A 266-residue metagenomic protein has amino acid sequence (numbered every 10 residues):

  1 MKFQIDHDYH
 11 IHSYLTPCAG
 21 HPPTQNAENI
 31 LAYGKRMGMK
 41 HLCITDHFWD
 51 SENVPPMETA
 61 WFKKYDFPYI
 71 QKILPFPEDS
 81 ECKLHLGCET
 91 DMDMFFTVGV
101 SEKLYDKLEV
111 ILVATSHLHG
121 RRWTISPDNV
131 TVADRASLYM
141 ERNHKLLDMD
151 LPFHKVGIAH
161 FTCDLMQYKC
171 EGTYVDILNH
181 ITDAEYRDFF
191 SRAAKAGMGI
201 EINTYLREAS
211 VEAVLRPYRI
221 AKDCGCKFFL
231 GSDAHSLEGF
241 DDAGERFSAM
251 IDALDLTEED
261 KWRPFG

Functional and structural regions predicted by a protein language model:
M1-T16, T173-G266: Charged catalytic cores and adjacent phosphate/nucleic-acid-binding surfaces used for phosphate/nucleic-acid chemistry
K2-E141, S236-D241: A metal-dependent hydrolase metal-coordination microenvironment
L31, K35, L147-L151, K222: Non-catalytic positions within long, well-ordered alpha-helices that form the structural scaffold/packing of enzyme
M37-K40, K107, F153-G157, D255-T257: Short loop/turn motifs at secondary-structure junctions
M39, C82, F153-H154, A196-M198 (+1 more regions): A short helix->loop->beta-strand "cap" motif at the edges of active sites that frequently abuts
E52-V54, T162, M166-K169, L237-G239 (+1 more regions): Flexible glycine/acidic-rich beta-alpha junction loops that bind and position SAM and/or redox cofactors in anaerobic
P75, V100-E102, L146-M149, F189 (+1 more regions): Short, flexible, glycine/charge-rich loop motifs used to bind or transfer phosphoryl groups or to couple energy/partner
V110-S191, G199-I200, L206-E208: Divalent metal-binding pocket/active-site signature
